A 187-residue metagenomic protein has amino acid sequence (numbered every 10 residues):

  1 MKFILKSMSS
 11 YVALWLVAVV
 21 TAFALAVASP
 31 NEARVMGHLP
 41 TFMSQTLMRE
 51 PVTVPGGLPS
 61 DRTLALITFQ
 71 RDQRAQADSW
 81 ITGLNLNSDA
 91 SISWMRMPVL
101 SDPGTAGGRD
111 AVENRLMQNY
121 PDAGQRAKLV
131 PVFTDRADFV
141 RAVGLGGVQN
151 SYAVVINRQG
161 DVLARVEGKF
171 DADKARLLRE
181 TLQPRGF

Functional and structural regions predicted by a protein language model:
M1-M8: N-terminal secretory signal peptides that target proteins for export/translocation
Y11-A24: Bacterial N-terminal signal peptides
S29-V54, R126-K128: N-terminal "domain-start" segment that seeds a small globular fold
G57-A77: Short active-site neighborhood of thiol/selenol oxidoreductases, capturing the structured segment around
R71-T82, L178-F187: Short, solvent-exposed cationic patches
Q73-P121: Structural microenvironment flanking redox-active thiols in thiol-disulfide oxidoreductases
M95-M97, D110-V148: Short, internal strand/loop/helix patches that form the active-site neighborhood or redox-interaction surface
Q149-F187: Thiol-/selenol-based redox modules, centered on thioredoxin-like and closely related oxidoreductase domains
